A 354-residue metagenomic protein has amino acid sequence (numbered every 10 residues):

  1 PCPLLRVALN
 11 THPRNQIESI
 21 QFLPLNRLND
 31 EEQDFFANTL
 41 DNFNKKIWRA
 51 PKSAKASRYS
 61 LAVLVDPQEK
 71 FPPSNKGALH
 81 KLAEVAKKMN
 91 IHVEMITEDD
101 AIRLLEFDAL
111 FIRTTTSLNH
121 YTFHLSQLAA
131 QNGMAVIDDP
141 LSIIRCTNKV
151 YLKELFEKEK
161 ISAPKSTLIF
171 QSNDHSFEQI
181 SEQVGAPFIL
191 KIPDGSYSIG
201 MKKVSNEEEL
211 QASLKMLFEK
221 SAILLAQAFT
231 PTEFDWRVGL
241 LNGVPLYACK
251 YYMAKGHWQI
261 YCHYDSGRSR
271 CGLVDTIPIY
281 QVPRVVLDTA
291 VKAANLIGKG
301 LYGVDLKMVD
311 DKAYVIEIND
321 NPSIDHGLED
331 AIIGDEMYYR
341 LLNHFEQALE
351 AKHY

Functional and structural regions predicted by a protein language model:
C2-N10, M95-E98, Q227, R237 (+1 more regions): A short glycine-rich, hydrophobically flanked beta-strand micro-motif that places a catalytic Asp/Glu for divalent metal
H12-K165: Conserved N-proximal alpha/beta basic substrate-recognition cap immediately N-terminal to, or forming the N-lobe
E18-L23, F107-I112, V238-L241, K312-H326: A short beta-strand motif that forms the metal-chelation/ATP-contact edge of phosphoryl-transfer active sites
L152, P164-S166, F188-S213, D235: Glycine-rich phosphate-binding loop of ATP-grasp-fold ATP-dependent ligases
F156-E157, S181-I199, S221-W236: ATP-grasp fold ATP-binding core
P164-P187: Rossmann-like NAD(P)H-binding beta-loop-alpha module
K202-I297: Phosphate-binding site of ATP-dependent enzymes
Q281, N295, M308-Y354: C-terminal active-site "lid" helix and adjoining low-complexity regulatory extension at the edge of ATP-using catalytic
